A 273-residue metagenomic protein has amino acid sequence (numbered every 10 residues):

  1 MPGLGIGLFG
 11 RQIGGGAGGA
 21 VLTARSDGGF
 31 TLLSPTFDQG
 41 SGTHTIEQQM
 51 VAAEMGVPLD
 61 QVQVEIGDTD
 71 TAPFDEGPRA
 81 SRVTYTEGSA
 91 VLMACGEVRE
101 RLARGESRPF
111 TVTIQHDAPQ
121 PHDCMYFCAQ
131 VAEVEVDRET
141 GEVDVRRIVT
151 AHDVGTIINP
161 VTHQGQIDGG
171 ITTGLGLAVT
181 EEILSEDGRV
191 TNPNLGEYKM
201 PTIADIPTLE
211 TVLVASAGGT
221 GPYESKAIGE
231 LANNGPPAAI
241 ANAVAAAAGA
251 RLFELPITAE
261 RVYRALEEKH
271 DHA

Functional and structural regions predicted by a protein language model:
M1-A273: Cofactor-binding beta-sheet edge motifs in enzyme active sites
